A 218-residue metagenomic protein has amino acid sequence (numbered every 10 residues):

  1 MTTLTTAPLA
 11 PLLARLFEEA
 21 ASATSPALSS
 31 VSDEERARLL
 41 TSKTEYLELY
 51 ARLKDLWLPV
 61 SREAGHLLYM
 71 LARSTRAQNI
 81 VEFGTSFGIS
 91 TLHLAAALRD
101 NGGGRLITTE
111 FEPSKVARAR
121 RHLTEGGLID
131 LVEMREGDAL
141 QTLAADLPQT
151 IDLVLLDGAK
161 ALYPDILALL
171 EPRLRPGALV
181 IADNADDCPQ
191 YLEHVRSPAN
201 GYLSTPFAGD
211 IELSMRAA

Functional and structural regions predicted by a protein language model:
M1-L153, K160-I181, A185-A218: A short alpha-helical cap/connector motif
